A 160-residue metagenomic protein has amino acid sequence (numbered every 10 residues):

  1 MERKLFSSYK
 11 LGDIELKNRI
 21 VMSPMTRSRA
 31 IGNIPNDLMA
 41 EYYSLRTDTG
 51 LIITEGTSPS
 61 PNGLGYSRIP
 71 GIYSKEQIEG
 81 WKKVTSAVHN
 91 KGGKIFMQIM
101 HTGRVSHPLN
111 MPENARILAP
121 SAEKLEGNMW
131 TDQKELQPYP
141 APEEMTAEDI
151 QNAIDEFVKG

Functional and structural regions predicted by a protein language model:
M1-G160: Flavin-dependent oxidoreductase catalytic cores
